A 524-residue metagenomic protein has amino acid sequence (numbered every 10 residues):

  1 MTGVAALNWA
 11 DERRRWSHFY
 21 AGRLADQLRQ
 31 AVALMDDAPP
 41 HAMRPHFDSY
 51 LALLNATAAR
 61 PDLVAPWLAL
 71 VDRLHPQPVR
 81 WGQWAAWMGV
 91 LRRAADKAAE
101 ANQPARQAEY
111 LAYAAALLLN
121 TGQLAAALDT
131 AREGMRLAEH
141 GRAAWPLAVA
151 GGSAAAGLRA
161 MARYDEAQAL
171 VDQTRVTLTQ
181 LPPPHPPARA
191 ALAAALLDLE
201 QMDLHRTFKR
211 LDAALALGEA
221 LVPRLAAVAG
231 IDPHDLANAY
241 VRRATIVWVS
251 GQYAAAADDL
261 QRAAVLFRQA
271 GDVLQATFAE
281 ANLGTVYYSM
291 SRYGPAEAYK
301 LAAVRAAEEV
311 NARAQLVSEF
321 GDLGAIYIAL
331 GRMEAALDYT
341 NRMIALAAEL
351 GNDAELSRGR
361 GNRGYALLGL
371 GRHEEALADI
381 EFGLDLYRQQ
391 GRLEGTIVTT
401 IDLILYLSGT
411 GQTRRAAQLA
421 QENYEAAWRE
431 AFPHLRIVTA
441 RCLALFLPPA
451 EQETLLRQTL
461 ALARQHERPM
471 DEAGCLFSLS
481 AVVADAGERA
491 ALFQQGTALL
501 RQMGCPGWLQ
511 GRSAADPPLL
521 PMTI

Functional and structural regions predicted by a protein language model:
R13, R23-A98, P104-N120, A148 (+1 more regions): Short, well-ordered secondary-structure microsegments that present a prominent hydrophobic/aromatic side chain
F19, P61-D62, G82, N102 (+11 more regions): Structural signature of alpha-solenoid helical repeat scaffolds
F19-G22, A42-P45, D62, P66 (+14 more regions): Structural signature of alpha-solenoid helical repeat junctions
Y50-L53, W87, L91-A94, A114 (+27 more regions): Tetratricopeptide repeat
T57-A58, P78, A98, L118 (+20 more regions): Eukaryotic all-alpha helical interaction scaffolds
D72, E109-N120, P146-A160, L192-T207 (+9 more regions): Conserved alpha-helical positions within TPR/SEL1-like repeat arrays
G82, N102, G122, A162 (+11 more regions): Residue-level detector of the short coil/turn that links helix A to helix B within each tetratricopeptide repeat
F432-H434, V438-A440, Q458-I524: C-terminal non-catalytic interaction modules
